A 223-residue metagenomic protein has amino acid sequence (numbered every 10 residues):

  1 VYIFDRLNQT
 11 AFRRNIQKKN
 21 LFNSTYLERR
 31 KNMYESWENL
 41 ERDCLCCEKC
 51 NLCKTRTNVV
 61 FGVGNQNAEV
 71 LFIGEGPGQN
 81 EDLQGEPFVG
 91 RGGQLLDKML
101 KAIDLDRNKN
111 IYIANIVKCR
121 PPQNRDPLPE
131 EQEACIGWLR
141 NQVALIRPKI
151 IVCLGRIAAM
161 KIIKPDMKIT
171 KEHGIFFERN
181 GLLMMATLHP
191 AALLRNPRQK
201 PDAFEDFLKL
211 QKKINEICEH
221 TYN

Functional and structural regions predicted by a protein language model:
Y2-R6, F22-N223: A polyanion-binding, active-site-adjacent surface
Q9, R14-K19: Charged/polar low-complexity intrinsically disordered segments
